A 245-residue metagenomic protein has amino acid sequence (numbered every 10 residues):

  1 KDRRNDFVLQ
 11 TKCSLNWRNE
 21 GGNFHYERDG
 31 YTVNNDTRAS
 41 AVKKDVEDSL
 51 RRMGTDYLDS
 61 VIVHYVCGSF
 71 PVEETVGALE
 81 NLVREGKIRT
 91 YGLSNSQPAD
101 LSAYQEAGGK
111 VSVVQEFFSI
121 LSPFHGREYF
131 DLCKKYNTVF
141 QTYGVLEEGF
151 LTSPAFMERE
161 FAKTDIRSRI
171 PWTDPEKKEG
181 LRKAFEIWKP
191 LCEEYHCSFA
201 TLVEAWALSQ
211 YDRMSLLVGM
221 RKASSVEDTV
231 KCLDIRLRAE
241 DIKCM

Functional and structural regions predicted by a protein language model:
K1-K12: N-terminal binding-site loop/beta-alpha segment at the start of enzyme catalytic domains that lines or forms
R4-N5, T55-D56, I88: Active-site acidic short loop of glycosyltransferases
K12-S14, V145-L146: Active-site-proximal beta-strand/loop segments in catalytic clefts of secreted hydrolases
S14-R18, G68: A short acidic, glycine/proline-enriched capping/turn motif at secondary-structure boundaries, especially helix N-cap
R18-N35: Surface-exposed, active-site-proximal loop segments in enzymatic domains
N35-M53, Q97-A103: Short, acidic/polar
L50-P71: Active-site groove signature of glycoside hydrolases
V66-C244: Beta/alpha (TIM)-barrel catalytic core signal, keyed to glycine-rich beta->alpha loops juxtaposed to Asp/Glu that bind
